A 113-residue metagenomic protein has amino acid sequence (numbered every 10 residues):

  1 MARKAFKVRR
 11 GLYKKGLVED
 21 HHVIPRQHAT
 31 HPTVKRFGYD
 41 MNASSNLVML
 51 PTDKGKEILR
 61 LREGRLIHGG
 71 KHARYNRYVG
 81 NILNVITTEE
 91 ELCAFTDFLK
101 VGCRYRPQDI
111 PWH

Functional and structural regions predicted by a protein language model:
M1-H113: Catalytic toxin/effector domains delivered as secreted proteins or via bacterial secretion systems
